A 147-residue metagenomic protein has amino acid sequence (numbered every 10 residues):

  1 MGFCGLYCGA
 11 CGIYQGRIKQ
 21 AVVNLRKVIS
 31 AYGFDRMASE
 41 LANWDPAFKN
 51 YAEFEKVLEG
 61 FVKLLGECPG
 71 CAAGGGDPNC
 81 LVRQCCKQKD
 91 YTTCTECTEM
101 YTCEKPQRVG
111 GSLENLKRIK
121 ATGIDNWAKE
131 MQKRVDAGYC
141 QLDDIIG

Functional and structural regions predicted by a protein language model:
M1-G147: Cysteine-centered metal-binding/redox modules
